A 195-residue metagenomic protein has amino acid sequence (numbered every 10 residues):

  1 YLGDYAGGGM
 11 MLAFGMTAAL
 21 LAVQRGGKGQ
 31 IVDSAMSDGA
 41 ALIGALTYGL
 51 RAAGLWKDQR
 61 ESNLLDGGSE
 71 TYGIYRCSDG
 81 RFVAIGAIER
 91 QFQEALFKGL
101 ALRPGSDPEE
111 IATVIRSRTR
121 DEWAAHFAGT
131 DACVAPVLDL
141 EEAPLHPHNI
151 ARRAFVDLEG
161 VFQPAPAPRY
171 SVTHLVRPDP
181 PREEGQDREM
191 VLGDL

Functional and structural regions predicted by a protein language model:
Y1-A53: Conserved anion/nucleotide-ligand pocket segment
L42-L195: Acyl-CoA thioester-binding alpha/beta core of soluble enzymes
